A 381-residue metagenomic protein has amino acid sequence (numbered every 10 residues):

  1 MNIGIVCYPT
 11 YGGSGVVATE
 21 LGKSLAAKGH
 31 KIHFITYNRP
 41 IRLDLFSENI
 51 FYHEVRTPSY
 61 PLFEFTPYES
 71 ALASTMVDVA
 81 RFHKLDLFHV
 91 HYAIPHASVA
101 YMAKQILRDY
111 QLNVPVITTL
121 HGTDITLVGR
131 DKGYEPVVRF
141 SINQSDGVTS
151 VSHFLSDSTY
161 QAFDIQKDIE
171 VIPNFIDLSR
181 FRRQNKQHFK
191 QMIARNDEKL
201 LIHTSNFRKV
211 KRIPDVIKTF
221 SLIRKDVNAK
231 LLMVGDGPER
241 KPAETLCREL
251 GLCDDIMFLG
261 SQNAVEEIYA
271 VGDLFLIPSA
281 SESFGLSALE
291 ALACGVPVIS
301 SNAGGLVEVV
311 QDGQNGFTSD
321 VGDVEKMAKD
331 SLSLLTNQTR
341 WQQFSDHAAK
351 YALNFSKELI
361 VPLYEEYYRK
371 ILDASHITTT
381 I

Functional and structural regions predicted by a protein language model:
C7-Y11, K23-Y68: N-terminal strand-loop element at the rim of the active site of nucleotide-sugar-dependent glycosyltransferases
F154, F175: Carbohydrate-associated surface elements
R182-R195, I377: A short helix/loop element that forms part of the nucleotide-sugar donor recognition site in Leloir-type
A194-K211, I217-F220: Conserved donor-binding/catalytic core segment of Leloir-type glycosyltransferases
S261, A280: Aromatic "clamp/platform" in nucleotide-sugar-dependent glycosyltransferases that forms part of the donor/acceptor
P297-S300, V310: Short hydrophobic beta-strand element within catalytic cores of glycosyltransferases and related nucleotide-activated
D312-G313, F317-V324, S333-Q338: Conserved acidic donor-binding segment of nucleotide-sugar-dependent glycosyltransferases
K326, S333, R340-N354, L363-E366: A short, well-ordered alpha-helix in the C-terminal region of glycosyltransferases
